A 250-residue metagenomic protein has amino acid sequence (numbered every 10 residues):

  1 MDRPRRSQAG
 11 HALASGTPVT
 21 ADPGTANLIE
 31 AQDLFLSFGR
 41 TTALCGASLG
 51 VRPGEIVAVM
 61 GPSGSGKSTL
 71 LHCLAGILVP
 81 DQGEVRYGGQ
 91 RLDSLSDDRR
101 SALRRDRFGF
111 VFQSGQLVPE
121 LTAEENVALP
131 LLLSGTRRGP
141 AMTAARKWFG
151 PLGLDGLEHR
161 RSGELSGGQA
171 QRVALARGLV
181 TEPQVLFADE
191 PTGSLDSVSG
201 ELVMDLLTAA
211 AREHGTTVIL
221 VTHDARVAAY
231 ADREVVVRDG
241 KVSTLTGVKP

Functional and structural regions predicted by a protein language model:
M60-P62: The feature captures the beta-strand-to-loop junction immediately N-terminal to the Walker
A75: Helix-to-loop junction immediately C-terminal to a conserved catalytic motif
G83-R91: Conserved ABC transporter NBD signature motif
R105, R160-G163, T181, H214: Conserved signature/switch motifs of ABC ATPase nucleotide-binding domains
L121-L129: Short coil-to-helix segment of the ABC ATPase nucleotide-binding domain corresponding to the Q-loop/switch region
R161-L165, Q169-Q171: Conserved ABC ATPase signature
L186-D189: Catalytic Walker B motif of ABC-type/P-loop ATPase nucleotide-binding domains
